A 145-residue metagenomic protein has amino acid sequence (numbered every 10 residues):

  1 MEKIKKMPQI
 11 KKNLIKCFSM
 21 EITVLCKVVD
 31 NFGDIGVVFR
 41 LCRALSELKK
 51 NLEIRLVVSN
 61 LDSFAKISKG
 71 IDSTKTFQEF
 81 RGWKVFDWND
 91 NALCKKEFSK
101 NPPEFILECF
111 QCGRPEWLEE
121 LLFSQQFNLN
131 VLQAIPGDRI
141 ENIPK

Functional and structural regions predicted by a protein language model:
E2-K11: Cationic, amphipathic, low-complexity segments that mediate targeting or membrane/lipid association
E2-K3, F18, S99: Residue-level detector of alpha-helix boundary/anchor positions
S19-T23: Extreme N-terminal starter segment of soluble prokaryotic enzymes
L25-K49, R55-K145: Active-site and donor-binding regions of nucleotide-sugar-utilizing enzymes
